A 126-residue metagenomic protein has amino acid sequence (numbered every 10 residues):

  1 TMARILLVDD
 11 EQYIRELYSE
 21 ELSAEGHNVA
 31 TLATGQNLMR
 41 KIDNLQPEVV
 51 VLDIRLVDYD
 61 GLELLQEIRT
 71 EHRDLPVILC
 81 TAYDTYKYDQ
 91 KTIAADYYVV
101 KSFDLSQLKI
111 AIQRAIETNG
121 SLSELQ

Functional and structural regions predicted by a protein language model:
R15, V57: The feature encodes the CheY-like receiver
E16-A24: Charged docking surfaces used in two-component/phosphorelay signaling
G26-T34, K41: Short hydrophobic/Thr-rich beta-strand motif most characteristic of the beta2 strand and flanking loop of CheY-like
T34, D60-E63: Acidic catalytic/metal-coordinating carboxylates
R40, L62-R73: Short amphipathic alpha-helix used as the core "switch/output" element in two-component signaling
D53: Active-site residues of response regulator receiver
E63, Y83-K101, S106-I110: Alpha4 helix (beta4-alpha4-beta5 surface) of REC/receiver domains from two-component response regulators
